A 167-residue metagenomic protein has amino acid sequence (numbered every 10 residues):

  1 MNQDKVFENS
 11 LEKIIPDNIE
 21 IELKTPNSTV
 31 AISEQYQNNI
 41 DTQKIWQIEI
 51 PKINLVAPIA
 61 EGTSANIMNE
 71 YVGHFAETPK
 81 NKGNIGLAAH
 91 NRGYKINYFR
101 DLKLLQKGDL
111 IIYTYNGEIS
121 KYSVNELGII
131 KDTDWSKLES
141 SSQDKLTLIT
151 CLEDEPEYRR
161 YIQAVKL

Functional and structural regions predicted by a protein language model:
M1-L167: Solvent-exposed, non-transmembrane regions of membrane-associated and secreted proteins
